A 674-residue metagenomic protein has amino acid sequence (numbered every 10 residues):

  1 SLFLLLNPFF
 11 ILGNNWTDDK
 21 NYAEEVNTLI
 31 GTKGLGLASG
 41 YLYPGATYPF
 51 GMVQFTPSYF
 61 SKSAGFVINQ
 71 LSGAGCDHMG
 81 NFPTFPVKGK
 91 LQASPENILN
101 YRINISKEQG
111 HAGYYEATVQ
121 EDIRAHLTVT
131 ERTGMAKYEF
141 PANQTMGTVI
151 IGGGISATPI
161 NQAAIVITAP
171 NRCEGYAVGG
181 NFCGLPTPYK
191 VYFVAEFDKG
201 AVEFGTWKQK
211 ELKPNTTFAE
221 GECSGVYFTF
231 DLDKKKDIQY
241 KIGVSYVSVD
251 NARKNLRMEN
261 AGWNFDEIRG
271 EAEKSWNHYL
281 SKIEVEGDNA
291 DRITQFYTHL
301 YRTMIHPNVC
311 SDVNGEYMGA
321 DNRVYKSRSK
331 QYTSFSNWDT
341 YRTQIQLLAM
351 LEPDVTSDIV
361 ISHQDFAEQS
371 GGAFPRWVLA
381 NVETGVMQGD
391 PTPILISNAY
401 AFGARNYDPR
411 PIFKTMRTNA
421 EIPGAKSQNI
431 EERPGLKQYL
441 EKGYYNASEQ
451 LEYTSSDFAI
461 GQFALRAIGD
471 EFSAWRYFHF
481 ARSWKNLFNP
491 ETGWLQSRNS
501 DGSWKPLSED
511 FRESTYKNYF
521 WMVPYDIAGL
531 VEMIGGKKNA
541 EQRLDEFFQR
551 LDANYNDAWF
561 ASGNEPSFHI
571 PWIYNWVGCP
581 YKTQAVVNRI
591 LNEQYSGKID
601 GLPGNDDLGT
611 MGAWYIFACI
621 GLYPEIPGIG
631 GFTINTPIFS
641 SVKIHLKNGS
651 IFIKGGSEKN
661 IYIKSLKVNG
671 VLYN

Functional and structural regions predicted by a protein language model:
S1-T17: Bacterial Sec-dependent N-terminal signal peptides
N15-I345, A349-I394, N398-L451, A464-N486 (+9 more regions): Accessory carbohydrate-recognition regions in carbohydrate-active enzymes
S456: ATP-dependent phospho-/nucleotidyl transfer catalytic cores
